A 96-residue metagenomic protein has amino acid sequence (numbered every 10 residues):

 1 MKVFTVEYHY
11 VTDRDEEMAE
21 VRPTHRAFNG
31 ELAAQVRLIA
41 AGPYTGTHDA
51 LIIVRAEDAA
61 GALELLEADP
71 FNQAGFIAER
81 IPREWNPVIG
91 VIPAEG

Functional and structural regions predicted by a protein language model:
M1-G96: Conserved, structured core segments of small domains
